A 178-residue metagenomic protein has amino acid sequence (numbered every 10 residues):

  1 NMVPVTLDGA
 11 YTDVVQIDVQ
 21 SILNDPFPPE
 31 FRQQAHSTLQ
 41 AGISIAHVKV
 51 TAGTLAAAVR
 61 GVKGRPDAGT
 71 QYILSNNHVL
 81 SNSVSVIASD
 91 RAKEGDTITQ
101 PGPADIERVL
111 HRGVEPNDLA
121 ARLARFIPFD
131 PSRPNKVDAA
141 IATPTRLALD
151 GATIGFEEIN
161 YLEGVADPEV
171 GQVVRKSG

Functional and structural regions predicted by a protein language model:
N1-F31: Autoinhibitory propeptides
P29-G178: Serine endopeptidase catalytic core focused on the charge-relay Asp
